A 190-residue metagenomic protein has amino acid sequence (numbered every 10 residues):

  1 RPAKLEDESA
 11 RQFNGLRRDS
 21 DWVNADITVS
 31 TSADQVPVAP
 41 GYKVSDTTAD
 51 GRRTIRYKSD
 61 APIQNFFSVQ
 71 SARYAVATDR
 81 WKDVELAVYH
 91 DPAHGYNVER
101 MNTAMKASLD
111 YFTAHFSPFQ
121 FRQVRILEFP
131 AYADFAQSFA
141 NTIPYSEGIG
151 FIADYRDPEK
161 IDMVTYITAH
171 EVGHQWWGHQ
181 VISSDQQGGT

Functional and structural regions predicted by a protein language model:
R1-A169: Hydrophobic helix-coil surface modules that form long, contiguous segments used for peptide/substrate interaction
M101-N102, D185-T190: Active-site metal-coordination segments of metallo-dependent hydrolases
V172-Q187: Catalytic Zn2+-binding segment of zinc metalloproteases
